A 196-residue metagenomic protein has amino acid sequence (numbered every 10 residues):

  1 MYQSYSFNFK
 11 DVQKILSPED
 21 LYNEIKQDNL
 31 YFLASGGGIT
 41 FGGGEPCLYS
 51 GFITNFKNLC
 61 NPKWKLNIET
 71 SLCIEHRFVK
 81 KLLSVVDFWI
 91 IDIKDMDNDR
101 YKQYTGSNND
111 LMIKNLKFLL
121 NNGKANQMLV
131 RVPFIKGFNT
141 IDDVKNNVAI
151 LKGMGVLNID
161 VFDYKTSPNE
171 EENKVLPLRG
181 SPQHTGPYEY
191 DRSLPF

Functional and structural regions predicted by a protein language model:
M1-I15, R179: Canonical Radical SAM [4Fe-4S] cluster-binding loop centered on the CxxxCxxC motif and its immediate flanking residues
M1-S4, C60, I159, P187-F196: Generic low-polarity alpha-helical segments
S6, K26, T105, R192-L194: Generic alpha-helical secondary structure signal
D11, S17-P18, D28-Y31: Fe-S ferredoxin-like electron-transfer domains and their immediately adjacent linker/connector regions across
Q13, S17-D20, L111, N139-D143 (+1 more regions): Soluble or luminal CAZymes and related metallo-dependent hydrolases
Y22, K26-S167: Conserved AdoMet/S-adenosylmethionine-binding subsite of the radical SAM
N169-P195: Short acidic, glycine/proline-enriched helix-loop-strand junctions
